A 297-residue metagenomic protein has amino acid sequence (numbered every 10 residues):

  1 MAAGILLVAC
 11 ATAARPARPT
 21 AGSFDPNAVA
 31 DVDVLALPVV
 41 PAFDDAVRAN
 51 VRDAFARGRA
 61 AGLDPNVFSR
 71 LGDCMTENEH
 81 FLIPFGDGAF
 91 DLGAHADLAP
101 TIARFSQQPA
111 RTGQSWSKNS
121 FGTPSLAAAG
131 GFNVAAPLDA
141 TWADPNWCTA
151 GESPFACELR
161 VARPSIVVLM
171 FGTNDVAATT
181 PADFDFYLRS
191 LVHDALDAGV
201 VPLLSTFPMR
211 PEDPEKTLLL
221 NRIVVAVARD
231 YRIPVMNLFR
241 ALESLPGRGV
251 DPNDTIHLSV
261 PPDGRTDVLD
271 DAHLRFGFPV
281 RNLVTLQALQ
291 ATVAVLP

Functional and structural regions predicted by a protein language model:
M1-W116, V268-P297: N-terminal secretory targeting modules
F43, V47-N50, D64, G151 (+5 more regions): Stable alpha-helical elements in mature extracytoplasmic
A61-D183, D263, V268: Conserved SGNH/GDSL esterase-like catalytic core that processes O-acyl groups on lipids and polysaccharides
D64-V67, A162-V168, L196-L203, Y231-P234: Loop/turn elements at helix/coil->beta-strand transitions in domains of secreted/extracellular proteins
L71-C74, L169-N174, S205-M209, N237-L242: Active-site-proximal beta-strand/loop segments in catalytic clefts of secreted hydrolases
N78-H80, V176-P181, D185, S205 (+2 more regions): Extracytoplasmic/secreted cell-surface and envelope-processing proteins
N174, R189-R222: Active-site segments of SGNH/GDSL-like serine hydrolases that catalyze O-acetyl group transfer/hydrolysis on lipids
R210-P297: Catalytic His-Asp segment of secreted/periplasmic serine-dependent ester chemistry enzymes
